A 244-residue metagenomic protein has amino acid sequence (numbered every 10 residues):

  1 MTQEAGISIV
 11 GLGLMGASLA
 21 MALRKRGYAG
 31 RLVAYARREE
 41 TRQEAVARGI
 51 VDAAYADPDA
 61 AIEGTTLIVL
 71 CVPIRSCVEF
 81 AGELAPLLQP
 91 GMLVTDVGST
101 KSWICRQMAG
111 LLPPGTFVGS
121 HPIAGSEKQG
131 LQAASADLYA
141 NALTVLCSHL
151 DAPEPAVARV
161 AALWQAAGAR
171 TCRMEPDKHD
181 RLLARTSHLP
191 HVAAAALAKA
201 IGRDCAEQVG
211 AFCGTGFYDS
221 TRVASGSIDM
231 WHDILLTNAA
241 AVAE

Functional and structural regions predicted by a protein language model:
M1-G64: NAD(P)+-binding Rossmann beta1-loop-alpha1 motif at the extreme N-terminus of oxidoreductases
G6, R31-L32, T116, L143 (+1 more regions): Residues at the starts of beta-strands that form the adenosine-phosphate
P58-T95: Rossmann-like NAD(P)-binding element
C71-P73, G98, S148, A196: Glycine-rich, N-terminal phosphate-binding loop of Rossmann-like dinucleotide-binding domains
F80-Q132: Rossmann-like NAD(P)(H) cofactor-binding subdomain of soluble oxidoreductases
L138-V223: Internal alpha-helical scaffold of NAD(P)-dependent oxidoreductase catalytic cores
T221-E244: NAD(P)-dependent Rossmann-like dehydrogenase/reductase catalytic/cofactor-binding core
